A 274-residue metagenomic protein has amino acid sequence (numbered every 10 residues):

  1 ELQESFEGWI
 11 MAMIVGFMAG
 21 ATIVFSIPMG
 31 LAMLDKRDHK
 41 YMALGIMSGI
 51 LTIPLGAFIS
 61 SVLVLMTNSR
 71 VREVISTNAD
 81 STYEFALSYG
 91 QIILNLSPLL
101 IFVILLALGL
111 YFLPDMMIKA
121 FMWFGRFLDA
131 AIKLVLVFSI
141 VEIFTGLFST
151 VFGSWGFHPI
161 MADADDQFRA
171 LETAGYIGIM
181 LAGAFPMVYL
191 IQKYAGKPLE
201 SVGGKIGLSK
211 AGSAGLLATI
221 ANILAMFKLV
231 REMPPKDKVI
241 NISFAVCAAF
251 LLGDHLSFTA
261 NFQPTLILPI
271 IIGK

Functional and structural regions predicted by a protein language model:
E1-D35, S201, L208-A260: Helix-loop-helix junctions within the multi-pass membrane cores of secondary transporters/permeases
Q3, E7-P186, T265-K274: Signature of multi-pass transmembrane helix bundles
M117, L147-T150, L190-V202: Juxtamembrane/interface segments at transmembrane-helix termini
R126, K197-L208: Short amphipathic alpha-helical coupling elements at transmembrane boundaries
I140, I177, L190, S201-K205: Generic, well-ordered alpha-helical scaffold segments in large soluble proteins
G183-A195, A225: Membrane-helix boundary/coupling elements in multi-pass transport proteins
